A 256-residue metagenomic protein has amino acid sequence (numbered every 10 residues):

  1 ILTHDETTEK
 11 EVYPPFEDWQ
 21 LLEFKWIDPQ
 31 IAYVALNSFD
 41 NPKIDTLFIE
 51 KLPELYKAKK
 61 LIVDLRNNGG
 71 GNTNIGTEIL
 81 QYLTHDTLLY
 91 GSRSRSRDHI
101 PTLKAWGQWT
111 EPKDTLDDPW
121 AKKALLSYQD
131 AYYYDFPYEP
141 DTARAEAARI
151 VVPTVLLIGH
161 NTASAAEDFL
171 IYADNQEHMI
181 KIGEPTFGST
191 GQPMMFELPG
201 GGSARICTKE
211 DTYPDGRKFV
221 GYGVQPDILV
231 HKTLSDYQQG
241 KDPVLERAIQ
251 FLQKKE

Functional and structural regions predicted by a protein language model:
I1-M195, P199, Q253: Cleft-lining beta-strand/loop regions that shape enzyme active-site pockets
E6-P14, R217, V230-H231, S235-Q238: Short, surface-exposed linear segments at secondary-structure transitions and domain or protein termini
D45, D168, D215-G223, K241: Short conserved micro-motifs at the rims of enzyme active sites and ligand-binding pockets
G107-K113, G202-C207, I228-V230, F251-K255: A general structural signal for short secondary-structure boundary/capping elements
A173, G216, A248: Hydrophobic, well-ordered secondary-structure elements that form the walls of internal hydrophobic environments
G188-L234: C-terminal regions of proteins
V220, V224-E256: Low-complexity, Gly/Ser/Thr/Pro-rich intrinsically disordered linker/tail segments
